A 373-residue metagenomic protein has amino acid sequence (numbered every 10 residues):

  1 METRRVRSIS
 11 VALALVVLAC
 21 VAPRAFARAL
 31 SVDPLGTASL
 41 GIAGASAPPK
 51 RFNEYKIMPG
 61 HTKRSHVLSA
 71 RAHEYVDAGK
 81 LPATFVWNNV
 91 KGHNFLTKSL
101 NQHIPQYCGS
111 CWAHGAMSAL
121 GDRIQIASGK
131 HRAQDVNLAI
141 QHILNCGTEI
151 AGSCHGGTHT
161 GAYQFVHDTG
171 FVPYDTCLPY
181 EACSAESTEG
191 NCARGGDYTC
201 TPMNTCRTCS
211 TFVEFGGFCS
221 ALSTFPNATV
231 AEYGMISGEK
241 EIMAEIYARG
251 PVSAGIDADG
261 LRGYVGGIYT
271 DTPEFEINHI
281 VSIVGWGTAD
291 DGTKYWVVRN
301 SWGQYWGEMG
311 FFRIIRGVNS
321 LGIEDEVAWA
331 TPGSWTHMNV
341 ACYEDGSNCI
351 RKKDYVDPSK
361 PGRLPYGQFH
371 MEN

Functional and structural regions predicted by a protein language model:
M1-R5: N-terminal secretory signal peptides that target proteins for export/translocation
V6-A27: Cleavable N-terminal signal peptides of Sec/SRP-targeted secreted and luminal proteins
F26-N373: Catalytic-core signature of thiol
